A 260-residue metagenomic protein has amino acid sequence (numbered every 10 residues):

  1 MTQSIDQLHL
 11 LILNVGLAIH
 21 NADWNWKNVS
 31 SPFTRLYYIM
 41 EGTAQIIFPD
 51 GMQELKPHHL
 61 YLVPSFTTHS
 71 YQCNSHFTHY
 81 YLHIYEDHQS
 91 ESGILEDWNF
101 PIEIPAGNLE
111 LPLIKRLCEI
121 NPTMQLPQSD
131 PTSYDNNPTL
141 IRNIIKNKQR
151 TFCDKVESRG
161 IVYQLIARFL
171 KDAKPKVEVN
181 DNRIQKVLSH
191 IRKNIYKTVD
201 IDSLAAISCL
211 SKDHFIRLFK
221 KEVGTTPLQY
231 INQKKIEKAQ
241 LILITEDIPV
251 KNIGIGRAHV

Functional and structural regions predicted by a protein language model:
M1-H59, F66-H69, C73-H76, E91 (+4 more regions): Generic protein-terminus/edge-of-domain signal
A22, K171-K174, S211, V223: Short, Lys/Arg-enriched N-terminal segment that forms or immediately precedes the first helix of a structured domain
G42, H58-H59, L82, F215 (+1 more regions): Short hydrophobic/aromatic patches on the structural cores and recognition surfaces of FHA
G51, L126, K174-V177, I195-Y196 (+1 more regions): Short, flexible helix-adjacent loops and helix caps
L62, H76-G93: A short hydrophobic beta-strand segment most commonly corresponding to one strand of the jelly-roll/cupin
A106-V179: An amphipathic alpha-helical interaction segment
A173, E178-I191: C-terminal/domain-terminus segments
Q185-A205, L210, R217-H259: Terminal helix-turn-helix DNA-binding modules in bacterial transcription factors
